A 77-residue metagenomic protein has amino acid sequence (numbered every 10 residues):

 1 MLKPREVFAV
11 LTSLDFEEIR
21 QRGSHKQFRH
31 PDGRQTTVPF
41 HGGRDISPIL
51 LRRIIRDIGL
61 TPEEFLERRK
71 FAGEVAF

Functional and structural regions predicted by a protein language model:
M1-R22: N-terminal first-folded block
V7, H30-P31, R68: Short amphipathic alpha-helical "recognition" segments used for binding
A9, D32, I58-G59: A periodicity- and composition-biased signal for non-globular, repetitive helical segments
I19-L50: A short, structured beta-strand/loop element
G43-F77: C-terminal structural segments of small proteins and small subunits
